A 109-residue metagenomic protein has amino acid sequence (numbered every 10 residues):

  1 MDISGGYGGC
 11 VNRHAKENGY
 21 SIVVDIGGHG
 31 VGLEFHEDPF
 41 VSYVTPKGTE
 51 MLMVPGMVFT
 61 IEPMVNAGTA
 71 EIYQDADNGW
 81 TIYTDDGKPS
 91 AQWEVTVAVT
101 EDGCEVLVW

Functional and structural regions predicted by a protein language model:
M1-W109: Active-site neighborhoods and metal-handling regions in enzymes and metal-associated proteins
